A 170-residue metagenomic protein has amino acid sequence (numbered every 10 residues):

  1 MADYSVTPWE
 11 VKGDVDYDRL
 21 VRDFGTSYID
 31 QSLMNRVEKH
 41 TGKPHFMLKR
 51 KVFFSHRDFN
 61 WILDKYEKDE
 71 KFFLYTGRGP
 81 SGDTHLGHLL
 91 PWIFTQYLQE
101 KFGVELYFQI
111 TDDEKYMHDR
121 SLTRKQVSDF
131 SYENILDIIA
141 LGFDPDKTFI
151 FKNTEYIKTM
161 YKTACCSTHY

Functional and structural regions predicted by a protein language model:
M1-G79, T148: Non-catalytic terminal extensions that flank enzyme cores
F53-R57, L89, D129: Conserved phosphate-coordination/catalytic loops
Y66, Q99-E100, G142: N-terminal cationic-hydrophobic initiation segments that often serve targeting/anchoring roles
E70, G103-E105, P145-D146: Short coil/turn connectors at secondary-structure junctions
F73-G77, E105-K115: Short, well-structured secondary-structure segments
P80-H88: Short, glycine-rich nucleotide/cofactor-binding loops
G87-F108: Histidine-anchored nucleotide/phosphate-binding helix
H118, T123-Y170: Divalent-metal (Mg2+/Mn2+/Ca2+)-assisted nucleotide/phosphate chemistry catalytic cores
